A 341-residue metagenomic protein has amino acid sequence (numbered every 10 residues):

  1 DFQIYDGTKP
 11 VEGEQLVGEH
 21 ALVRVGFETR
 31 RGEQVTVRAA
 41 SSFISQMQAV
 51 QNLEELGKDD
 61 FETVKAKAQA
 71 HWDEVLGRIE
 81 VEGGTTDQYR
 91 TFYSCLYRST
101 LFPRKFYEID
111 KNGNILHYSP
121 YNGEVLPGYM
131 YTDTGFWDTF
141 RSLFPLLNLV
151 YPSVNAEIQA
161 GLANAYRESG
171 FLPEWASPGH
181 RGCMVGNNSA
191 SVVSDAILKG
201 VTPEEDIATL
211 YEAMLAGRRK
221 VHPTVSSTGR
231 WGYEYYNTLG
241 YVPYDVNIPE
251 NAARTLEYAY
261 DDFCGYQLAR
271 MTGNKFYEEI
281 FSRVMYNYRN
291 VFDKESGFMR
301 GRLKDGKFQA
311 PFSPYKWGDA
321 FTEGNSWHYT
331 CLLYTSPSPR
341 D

Functional and structural regions predicted by a protein language model:
D1-M130, F171-L172, E204, Y211-R219: Acidic/polar, glycine-enriched structural segments that form the non-catalytic walls/loops of the carbohydrate-binding
D1-R31, S42, V154-E157, G161 (+2 more regions): Active-site cavity-forming subdomains of large catalytic enzyme subunits
I79-G83, D110-T132, E174-R181, T224-R254 (+2 more regions): Active-site-adjacent structural elements in folded domains
K111-Y118, F140-L149, S153-A163, F263-L268: Glycine-rich phosphate-binding loop of nucleotide-binding enzymes
S119, G128, T132-F136, F140-R141 (+4 more regions): Long, structured ligand/cofactor-binding scaffold of large enzymes
A163, E278, R283-Y315: Non-catalytic carbohydrate-binding regions of carbohydrate-active enzymes
Y334-D341: Conserved small/polar residues in nucleotide/adenosyl-binding loops
